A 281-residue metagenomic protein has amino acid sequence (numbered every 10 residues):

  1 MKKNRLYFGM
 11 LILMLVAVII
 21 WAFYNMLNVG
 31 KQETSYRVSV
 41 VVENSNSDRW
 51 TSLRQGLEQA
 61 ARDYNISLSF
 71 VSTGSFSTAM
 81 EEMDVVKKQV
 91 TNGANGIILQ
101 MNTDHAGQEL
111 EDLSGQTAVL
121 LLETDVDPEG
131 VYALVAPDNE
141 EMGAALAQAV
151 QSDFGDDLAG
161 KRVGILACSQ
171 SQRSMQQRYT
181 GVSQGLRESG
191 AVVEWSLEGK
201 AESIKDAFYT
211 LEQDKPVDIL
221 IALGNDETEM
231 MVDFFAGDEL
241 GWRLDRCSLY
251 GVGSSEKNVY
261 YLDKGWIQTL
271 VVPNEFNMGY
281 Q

Functional and structural regions predicted by a protein language model:
Y7-F23: Hydrophobic membrane-insertion alpha-helices, especially the h-region of bacterial N-terminal signal peptides
M26-L53, Y132-A133, R162-S171: Short beta-strand segments enriched in small/hydrophobic residues
V38-Q55, A60, S69-M80, N102 (+3 more regions): Extracytoplasmic "Venus flytrap"
S69-T91, S196-D214, T228-M231: Structural motif
I97-G115, V119, V182, G199-K257: Hydrophobic alpha-helical
A106-E141, S255-D263: Flexible loop/hinge segments that line or gate small-molecule binding clefts
L134-G160, S254-N258, P273-Q281: Hydrophobic alpha-helical segments within soluble ligand-binding/sensing domains
L146-S189: An alpha-beta-alpha
